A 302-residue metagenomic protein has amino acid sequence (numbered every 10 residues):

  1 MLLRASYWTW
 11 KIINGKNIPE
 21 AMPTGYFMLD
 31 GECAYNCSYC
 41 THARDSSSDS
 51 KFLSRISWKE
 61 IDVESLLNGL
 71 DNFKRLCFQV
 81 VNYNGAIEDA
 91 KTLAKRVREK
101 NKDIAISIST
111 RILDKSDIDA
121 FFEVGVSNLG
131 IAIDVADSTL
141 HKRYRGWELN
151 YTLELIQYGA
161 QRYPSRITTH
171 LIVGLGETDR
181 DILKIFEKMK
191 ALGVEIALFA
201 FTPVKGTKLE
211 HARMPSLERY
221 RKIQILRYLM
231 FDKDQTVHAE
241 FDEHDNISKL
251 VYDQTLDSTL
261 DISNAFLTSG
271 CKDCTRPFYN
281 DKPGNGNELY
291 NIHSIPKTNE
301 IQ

Functional and structural regions predicted by a protein language model:
M1-G25, D71-F73, K184-Q302: Auxiliary Fe-S-binding modules of radical SAM enzymes
L3-S6, G15-K59, P277: Canonical Radical SAM [4Fe-4S] cluster-binding loop centered on the CxxxCxxC motif and its immediate flanking residues
A43-E88, K100-D117, V124-E154, T168 (+1 more regions): Core AdoMet radical
W58, Y144-Y151, E177, D181 (+1 more regions): Alpha-helix N-cap and loop-to-helix initiation/capping positions
V63-L67, A90-K95, I118-D119, L153-Q157 (+2 more regions): Generic structural signal for well-ordered alpha-helices, preferentially at hydrophobic/aromatic core positions
E88-A105, N150-S165, P215-T236: Alpha-helix-loop-beta-strand connector modules within alpha/beta enzyme cores
D114-E123, V173-A191: Catalytic cores of alpha/beta
I156-R180, F199-G206, A212: Conserved strand-turn element in the central/C-terminal portion of the radical SAM core barrel that lines
